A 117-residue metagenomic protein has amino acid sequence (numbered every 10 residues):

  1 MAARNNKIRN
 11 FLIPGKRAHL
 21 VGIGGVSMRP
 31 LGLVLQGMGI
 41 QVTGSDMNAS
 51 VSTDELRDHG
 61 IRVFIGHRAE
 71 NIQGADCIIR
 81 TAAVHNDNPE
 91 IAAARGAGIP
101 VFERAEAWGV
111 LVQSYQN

Functional and structural regions predicted by a protein language model:
M1-A107: N-terminal leader/targeting and accessory segments in enzymes
P100, Q116-N117: Proline-centered loop/turn at the N-terminus of a beta-strand
V110-Y115: Phosphate-binding P-loop
